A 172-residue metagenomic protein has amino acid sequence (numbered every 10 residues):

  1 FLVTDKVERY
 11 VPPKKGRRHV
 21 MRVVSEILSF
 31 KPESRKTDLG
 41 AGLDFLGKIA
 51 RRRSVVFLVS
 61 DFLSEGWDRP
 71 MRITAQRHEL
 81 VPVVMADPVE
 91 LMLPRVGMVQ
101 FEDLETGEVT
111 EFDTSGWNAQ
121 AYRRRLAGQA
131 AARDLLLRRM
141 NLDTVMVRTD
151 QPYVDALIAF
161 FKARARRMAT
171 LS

Functional and structural regions predicted by a protein language model:
F1-G16, V55-V59, G66: Von Willebrand factor
P13-E26, R138, K162-A163: Short, electropositive alpha-helical surface patch
G16-R17, R35-D38, D113-Q120: General structural signal for secondary-structure boundaries
R18-V55, G66, A86-V89: Von Willebrand factor
K31, V59, A121-Y122: A generic structural signal for short
F45-R52, S64-S172: Von Willebrand factor type A / integrin I
